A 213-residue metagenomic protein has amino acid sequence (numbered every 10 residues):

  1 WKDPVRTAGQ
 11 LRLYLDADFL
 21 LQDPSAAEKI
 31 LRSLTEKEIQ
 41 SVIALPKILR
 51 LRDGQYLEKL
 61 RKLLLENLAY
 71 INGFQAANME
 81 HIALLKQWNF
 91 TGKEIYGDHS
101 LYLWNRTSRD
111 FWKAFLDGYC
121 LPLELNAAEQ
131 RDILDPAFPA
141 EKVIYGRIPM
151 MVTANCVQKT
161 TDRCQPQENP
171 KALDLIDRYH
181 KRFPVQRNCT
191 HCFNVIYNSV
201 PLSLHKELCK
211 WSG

Functional and structural regions predicted by a protein language model:
W1-G213: Active-site pocket-lining/capping segments in soluble small-molecule metabolic enzymes
